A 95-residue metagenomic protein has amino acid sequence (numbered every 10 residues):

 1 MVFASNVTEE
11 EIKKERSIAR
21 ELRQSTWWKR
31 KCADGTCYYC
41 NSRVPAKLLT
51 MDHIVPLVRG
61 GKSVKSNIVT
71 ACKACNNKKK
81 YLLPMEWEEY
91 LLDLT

Functional and structural regions predicted by a protein language model:
M1-Y39: Short, charged surface segments at domain edges that flank catalytic/cofactor-binding sites
G35, L49, T70: Cys/His-enriched microdomains
A46-K47, K78-Y81: Short, non-ligating residues that shape and space the ligands of small metal-coordination modules and catalytic
T50-P56: Histidine-centered catalytic micro-motifs used for acid/base chemistry in nuclease and nucleotide-processing active
G60-K78: Short beta-strand-alpha-helix junction that forms the catalytic/metal-binding core of metal-dependent nuclease domains
